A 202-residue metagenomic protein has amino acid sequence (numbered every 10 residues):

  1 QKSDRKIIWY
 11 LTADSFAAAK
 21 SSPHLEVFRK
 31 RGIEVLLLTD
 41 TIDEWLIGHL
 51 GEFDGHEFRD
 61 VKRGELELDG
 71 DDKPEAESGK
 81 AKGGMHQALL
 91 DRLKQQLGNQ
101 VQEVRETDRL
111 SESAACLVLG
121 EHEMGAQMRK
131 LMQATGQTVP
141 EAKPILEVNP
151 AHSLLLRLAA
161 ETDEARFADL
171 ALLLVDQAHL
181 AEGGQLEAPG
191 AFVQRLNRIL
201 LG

Functional and structural regions predicted by a protein language model:
Q1-G202: Long, intrinsically disordered, charge-dense linkers/tails
